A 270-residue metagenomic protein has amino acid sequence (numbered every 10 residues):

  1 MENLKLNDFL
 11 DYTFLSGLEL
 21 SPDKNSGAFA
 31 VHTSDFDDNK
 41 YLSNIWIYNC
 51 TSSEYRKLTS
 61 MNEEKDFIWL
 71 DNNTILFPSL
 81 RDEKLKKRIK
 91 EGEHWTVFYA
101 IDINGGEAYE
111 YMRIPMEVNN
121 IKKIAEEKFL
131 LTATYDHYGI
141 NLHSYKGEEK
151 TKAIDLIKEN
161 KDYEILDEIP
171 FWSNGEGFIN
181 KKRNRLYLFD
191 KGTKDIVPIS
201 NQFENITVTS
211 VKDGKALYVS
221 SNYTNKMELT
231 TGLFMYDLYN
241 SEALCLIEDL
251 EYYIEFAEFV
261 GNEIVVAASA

Functional and structural regions predicted by a protein language model:
M1-F14, I47-K65, I89-H94, I101-V118 (+6 more regions): Multi-bladed beta-propeller domains
L10, P22, K40-L42, E93-W95 (+5 more regions): A generic fold-level signal
Y12-G27, M61-P78, P115-F129, E159-Y163 (+3 more regions): Conserved beta-propeller blade repeats
A30-S52: Beta-propeller domains
T33-D37, R81-K86, D136-G139, Y223-K226 (+1 more regions): Short glycine/acidic-enriched loop and turn motifs that connect beta-strands
N72-S144: Hydrophobic or amphipathic alpha-helical targeting/insertion segments
L85, I89-W95, Y135-Y187, T231-G232: Predominantly five- to eight-bladed beta-propeller fold
H137-L142, G177-K191, D195-T230: Solenoidal tandem-repeat scaffolds enriched in leucines and small polar residues
